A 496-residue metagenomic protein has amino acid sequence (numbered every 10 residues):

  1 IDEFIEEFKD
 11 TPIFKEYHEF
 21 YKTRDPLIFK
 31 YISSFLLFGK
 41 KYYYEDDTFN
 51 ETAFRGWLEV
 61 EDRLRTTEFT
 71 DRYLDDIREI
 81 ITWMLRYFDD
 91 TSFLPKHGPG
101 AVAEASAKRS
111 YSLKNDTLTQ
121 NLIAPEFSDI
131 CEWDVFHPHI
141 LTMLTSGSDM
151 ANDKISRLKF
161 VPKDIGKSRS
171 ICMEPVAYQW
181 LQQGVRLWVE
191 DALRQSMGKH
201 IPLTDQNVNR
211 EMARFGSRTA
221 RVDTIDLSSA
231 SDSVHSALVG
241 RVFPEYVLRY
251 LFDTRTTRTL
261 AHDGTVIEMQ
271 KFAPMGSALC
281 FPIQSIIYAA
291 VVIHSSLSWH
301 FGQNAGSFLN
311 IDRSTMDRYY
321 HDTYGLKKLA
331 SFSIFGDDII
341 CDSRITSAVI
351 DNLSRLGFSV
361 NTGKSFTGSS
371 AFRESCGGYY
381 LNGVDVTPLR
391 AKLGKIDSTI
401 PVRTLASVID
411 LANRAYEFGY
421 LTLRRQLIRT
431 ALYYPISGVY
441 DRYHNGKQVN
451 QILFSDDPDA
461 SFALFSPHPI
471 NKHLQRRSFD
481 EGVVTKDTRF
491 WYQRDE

Functional and structural regions predicted by a protein language model:
I1-K159, S437-E496: Non-catalytic, polymerase-adjacent accessory regions of viral genome-replication enzymes
F8, E126-E496: Core nucleotidyl-transferase/polymerase catalytic module
